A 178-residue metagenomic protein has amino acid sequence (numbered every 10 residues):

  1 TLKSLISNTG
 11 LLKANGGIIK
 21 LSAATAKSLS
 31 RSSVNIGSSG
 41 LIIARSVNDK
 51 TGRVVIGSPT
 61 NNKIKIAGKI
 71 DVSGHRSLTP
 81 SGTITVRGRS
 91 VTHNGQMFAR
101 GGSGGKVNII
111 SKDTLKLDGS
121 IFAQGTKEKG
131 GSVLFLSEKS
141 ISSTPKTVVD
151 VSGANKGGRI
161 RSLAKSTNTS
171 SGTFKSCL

Functional and structural regions predicted by a protein language model:
T1-L178: Extracellular and secretory-pathway beta-repeat/beta-biased strand scaffolds
